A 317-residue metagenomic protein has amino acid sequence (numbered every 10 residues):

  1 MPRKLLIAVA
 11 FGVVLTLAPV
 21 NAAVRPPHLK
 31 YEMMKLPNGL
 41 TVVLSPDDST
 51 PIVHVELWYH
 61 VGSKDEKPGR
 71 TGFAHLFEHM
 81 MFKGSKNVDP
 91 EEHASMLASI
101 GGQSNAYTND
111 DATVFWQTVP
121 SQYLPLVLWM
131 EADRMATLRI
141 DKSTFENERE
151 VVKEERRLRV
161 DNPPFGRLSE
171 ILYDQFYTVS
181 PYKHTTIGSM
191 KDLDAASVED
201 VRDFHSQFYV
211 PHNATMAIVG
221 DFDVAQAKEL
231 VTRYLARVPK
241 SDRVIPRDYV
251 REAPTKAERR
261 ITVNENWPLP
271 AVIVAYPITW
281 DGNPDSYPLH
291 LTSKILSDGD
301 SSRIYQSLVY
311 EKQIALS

Functional and structural regions predicted by a protein language model:
M1-L5: Positively charged n-region of N-terminal signal peptides that target proteins for export
I7-A18: Bacterial N-terminal signal peptides
P19-S63, N87-Y123, L158-N213, R237-N283 (+1 more regions): Non-catalytic beta-strand/loop surface segments
G62-R70: Short pre-active-site segment immediately N-terminal to the catalytic Zn-binding motif
T71-S85: Active-site SXXK
G84-N87, T118-R149, G299-D300: M16/insulysin-pitrilysin zinc metalloprotease superfamily fold
A132-K142, Y234-D242, K312: A common structural junction motif
R149, R202-Y234: Non-catalytic, conformational "gating/processing" segments within enzyme and secreted inhibitor domains
